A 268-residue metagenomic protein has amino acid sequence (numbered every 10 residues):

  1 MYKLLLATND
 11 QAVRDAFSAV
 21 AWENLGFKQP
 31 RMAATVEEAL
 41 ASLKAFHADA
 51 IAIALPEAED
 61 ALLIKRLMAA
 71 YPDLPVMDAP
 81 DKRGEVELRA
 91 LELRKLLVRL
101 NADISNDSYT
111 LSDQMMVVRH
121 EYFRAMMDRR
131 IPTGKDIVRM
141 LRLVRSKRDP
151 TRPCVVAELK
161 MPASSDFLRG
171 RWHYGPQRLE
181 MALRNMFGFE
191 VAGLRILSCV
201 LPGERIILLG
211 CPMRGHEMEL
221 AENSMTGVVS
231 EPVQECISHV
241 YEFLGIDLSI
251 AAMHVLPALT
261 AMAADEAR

Functional and structural regions predicted by a protein language model:
M1, T151-P153, D247: A structure-centric signal for secondary-structure junctions around beta-strands
M1-I131, R148, G193-R195, E235: Alpha-helical/coil-rich non-catalytic "connector" segments in signaling and regulatory proteins
W22, V138-R142, Y241: Residue-level preference for well-ordered alpha-helical positions
G26-K28, D136, I246: A short helix-to-beta-strand connector/capping loop
P30-M32, V76, C154-V156, S198 (+1 more regions): Conserved beta-strand scaffold positions in the cores of enzyme catalytic domains, especially in NTP/NDP-utilizing
E37, A61-K65, L91, K135 (+5 more regions): Generic alpha-helical secondary structure signal
G84-L208: Interdomain helical linkers/hinges and coiled-coil/dimerization scaffolds that transmit conformational signals
K160-R268: Flexible loop/N-cap segments at domain edges
